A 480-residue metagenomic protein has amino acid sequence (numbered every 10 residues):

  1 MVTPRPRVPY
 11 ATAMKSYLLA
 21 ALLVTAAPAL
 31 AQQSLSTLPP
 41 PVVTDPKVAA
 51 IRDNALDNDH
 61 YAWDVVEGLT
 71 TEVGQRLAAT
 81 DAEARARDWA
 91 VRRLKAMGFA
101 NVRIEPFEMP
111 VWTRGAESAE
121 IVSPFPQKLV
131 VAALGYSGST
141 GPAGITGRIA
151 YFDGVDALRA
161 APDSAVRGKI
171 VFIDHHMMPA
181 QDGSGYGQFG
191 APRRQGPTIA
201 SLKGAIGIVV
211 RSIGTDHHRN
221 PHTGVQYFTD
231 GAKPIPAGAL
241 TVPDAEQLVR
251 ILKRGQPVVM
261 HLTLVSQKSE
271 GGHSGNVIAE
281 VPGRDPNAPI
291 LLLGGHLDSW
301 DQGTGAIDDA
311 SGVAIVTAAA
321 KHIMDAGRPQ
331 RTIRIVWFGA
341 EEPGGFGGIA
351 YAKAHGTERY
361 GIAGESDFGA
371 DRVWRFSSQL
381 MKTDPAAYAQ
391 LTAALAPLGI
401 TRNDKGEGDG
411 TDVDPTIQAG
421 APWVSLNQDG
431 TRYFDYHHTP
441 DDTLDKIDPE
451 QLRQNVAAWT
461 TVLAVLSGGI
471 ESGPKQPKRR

Functional and structural regions predicted by a protein language model:
T3, P9-Y10: Short, positively charged and aromatic/hydrophobic N-terminal segments
A26-P28: N-terminal signal peptide c-region/cleavage motif recognized by signal peptidases
S34-T44, V48, L56-N58, E67 (+2 more regions): Noncatalytic luminal/extracellular "stalk/propeptide" segments of secretory-pathway proteins
K47, S123-D163, Q226-A306, A318-K321 (+2 more regions): Soluble metallo-hydrolase cores and metallopeptidase-like ectodomains found primarily in the secretory/periplasmic
V48-L56, T71-A82, Y136, G147-F152 (+8 more regions): Second-shell loop/turn segments in exported
D64, E72, K321-F346: Short helix-loop-beta-strand segments that form the rim/entrance of peptidase-like active sites
P126-K128, I235-L240, A245-E246, P286 (+4 more regions): Metal-dependent peptidase/peptidase-like ectodomains
K321, D325, F434-R480: His/Asp/Glu-rich mid-to-C-terminal helical/loop segments that flank catalytic regions of hydrolases
